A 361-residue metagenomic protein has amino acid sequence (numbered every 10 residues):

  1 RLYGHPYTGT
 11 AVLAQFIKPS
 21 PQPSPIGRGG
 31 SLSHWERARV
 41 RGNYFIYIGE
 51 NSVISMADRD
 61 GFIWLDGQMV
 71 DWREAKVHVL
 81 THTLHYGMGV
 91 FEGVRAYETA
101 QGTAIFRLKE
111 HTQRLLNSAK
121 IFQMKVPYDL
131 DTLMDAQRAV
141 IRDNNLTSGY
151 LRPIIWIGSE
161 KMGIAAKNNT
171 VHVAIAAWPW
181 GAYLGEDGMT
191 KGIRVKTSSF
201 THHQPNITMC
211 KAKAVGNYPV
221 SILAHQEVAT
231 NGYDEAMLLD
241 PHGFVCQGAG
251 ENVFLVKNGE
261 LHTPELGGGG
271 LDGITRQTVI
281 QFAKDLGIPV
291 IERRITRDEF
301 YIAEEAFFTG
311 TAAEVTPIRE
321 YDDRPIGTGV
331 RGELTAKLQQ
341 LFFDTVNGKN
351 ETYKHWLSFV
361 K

Functional and structural regions predicted by a protein language model:
G4-A11: A conserved beta-turn-beta hairpin within the catalytic core of GNAT-like acetyltransferases that forms part
F16-P19, P23: Cationic, low-complexity basic patches in intrinsically disordered or flexible, solvent-exposed regions
S24-G29, E36-R37: Glycine-biased, low-complexity coil/linker segments
G42-I54: Short, Lys/Arg-enriched N-terminal segments with co-localized hydrophobic residues within the first ~10-30 amino acids
N51-Y128, T132-A139, M162-K361: Helix-start/capping segments and mature chain N-termini
R142-G149, I288: Short secondary-structure junctions
W156-K161: Short, internal active-site loops enriched in acidic
